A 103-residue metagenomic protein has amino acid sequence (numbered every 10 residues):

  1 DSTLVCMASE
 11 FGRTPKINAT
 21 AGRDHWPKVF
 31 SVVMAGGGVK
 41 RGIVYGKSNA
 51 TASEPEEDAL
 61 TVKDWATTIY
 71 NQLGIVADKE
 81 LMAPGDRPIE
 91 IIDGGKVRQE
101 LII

Functional and structural regions predicted by a protein language model:
D1-I103: Ligand-binding pockets and gating/stacking loops
